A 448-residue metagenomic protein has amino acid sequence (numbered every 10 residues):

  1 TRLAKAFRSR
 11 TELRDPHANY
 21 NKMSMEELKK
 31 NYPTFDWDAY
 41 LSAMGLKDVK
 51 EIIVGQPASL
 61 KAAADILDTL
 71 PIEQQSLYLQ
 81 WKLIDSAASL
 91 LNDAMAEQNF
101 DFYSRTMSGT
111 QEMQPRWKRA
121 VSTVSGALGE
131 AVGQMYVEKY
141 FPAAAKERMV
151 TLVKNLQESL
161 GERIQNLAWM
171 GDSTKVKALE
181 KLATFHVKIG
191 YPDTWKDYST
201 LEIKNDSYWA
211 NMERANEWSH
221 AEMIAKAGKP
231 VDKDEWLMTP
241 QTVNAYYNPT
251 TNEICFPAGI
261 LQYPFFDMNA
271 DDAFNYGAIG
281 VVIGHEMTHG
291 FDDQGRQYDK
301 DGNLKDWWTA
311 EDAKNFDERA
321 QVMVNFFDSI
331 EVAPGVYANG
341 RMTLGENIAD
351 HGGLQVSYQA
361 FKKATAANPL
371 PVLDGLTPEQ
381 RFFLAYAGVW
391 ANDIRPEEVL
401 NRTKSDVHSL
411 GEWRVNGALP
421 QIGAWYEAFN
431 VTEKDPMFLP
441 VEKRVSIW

Functional and structural regions predicted by a protein language model:
T1-T151, N155: Noncatalytic, helix-rich "gating/capping" subdomain that lines the substrate-entry/channel surface of large enzyme
V150-G280, H289-W448: Zinc-dependent metallohydrolase catalytic domains
